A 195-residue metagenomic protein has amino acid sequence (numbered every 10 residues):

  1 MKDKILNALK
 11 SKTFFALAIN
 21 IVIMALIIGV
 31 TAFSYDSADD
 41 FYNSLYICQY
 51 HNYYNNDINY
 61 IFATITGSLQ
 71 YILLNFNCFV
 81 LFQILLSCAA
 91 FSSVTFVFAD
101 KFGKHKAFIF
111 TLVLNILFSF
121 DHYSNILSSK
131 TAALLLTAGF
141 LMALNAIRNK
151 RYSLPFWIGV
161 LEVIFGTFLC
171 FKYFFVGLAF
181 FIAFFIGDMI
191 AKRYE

Functional and structural regions predicted by a protein language model:
M1-M24: Start-transfer (signal-anchor) and selected internal transmembrane alpha helices of multi-pass inner/ER membrane
L26-L45, Y53-T66: Extracytoplasmic catalytic/substrate-binding loops of multi-pass membrane glycan-assembly enzymes
Y53-N77, L81, L85: Short hydrophobic/aromatic helix or loop-helix immediately within or flanking a transmembrane segment in polytopic
I84-K104, M142: Transmembrane-helix motifs of polytopic, lipid-linked glycan transferases
T111-A138, M142, F168: Aromatic- and kink-enriched transmembrane "portal" helix at the membrane-lumen/periplasm boundary that abuts
G139-F156, I190-R193: Membrane-interface transmembrane helices that cradle and orient dolichyl/undecaprenyl
L154-V176, F181-I182: Membrane-interface alpha helices of multi-pass inner-membrane proteins
V176-E195: Perimembrane helix-loop-helix junctions
